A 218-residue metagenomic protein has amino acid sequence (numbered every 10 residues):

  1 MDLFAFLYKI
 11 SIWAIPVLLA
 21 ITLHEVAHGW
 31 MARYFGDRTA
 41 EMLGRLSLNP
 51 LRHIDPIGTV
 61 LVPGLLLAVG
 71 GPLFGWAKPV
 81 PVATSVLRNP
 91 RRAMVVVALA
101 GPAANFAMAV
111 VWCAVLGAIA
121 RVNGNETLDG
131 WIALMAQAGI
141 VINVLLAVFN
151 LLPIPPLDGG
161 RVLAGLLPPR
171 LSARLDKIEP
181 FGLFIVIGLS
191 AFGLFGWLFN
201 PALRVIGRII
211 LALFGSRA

Functional and structural regions predicted by a protein language model:
M1-A218: Hydrophobic transmembrane alpha-helices and their immediate loop junctions in multi-pass integral membrane proteins
